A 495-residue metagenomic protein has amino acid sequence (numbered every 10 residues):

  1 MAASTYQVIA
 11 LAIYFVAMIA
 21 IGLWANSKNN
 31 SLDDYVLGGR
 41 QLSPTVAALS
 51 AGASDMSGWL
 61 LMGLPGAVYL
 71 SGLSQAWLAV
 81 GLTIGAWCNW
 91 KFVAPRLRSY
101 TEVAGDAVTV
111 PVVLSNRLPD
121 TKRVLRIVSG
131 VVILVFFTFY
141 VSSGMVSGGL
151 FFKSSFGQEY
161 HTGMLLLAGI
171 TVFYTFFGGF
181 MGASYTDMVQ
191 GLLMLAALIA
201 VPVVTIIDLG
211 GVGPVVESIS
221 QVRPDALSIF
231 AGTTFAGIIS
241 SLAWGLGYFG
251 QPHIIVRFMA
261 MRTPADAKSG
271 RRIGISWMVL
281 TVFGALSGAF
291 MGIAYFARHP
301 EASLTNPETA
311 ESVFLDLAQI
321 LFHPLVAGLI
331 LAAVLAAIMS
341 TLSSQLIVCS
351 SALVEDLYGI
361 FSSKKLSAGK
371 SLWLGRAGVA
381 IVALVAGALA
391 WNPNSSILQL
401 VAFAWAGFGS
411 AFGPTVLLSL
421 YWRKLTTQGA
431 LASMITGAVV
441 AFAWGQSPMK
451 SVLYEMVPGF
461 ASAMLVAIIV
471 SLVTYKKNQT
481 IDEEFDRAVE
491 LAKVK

Functional and structural regions predicted by a protein language model:
M1-K495: Membrane-embedded helix-loop-helix hairpins and adjacent transmembrane boundary segments in multi-pass transporters
